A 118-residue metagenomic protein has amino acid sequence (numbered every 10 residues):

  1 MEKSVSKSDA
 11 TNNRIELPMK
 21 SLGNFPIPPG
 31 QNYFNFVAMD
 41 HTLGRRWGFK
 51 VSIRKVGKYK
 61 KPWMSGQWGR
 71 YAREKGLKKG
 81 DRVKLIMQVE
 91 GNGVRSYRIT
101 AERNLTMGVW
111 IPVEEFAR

Functional and structural regions predicted by a protein language model:
M1-R118: Acidic, low-complexity intrinsically disordered regions
